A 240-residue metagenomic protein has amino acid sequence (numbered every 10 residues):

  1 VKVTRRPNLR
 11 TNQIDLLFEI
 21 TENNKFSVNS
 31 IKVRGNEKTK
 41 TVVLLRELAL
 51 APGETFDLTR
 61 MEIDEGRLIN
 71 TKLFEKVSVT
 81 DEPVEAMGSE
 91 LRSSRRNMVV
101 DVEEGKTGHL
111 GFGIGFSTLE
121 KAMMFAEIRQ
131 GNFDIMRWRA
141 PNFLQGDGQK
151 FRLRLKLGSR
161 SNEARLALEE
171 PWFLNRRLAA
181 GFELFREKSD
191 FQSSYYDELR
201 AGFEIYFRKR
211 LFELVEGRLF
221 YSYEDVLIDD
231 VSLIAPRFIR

Functional and structural regions predicted by a protein language model:
V1-P7, K25-S30, L233-A235: Interfacial loop/beta elements and low-complexity acidic/Ser/Thr-rich segments of macromolecular assembly/processing
V1-T21: Charged, low-complexity intrinsically disordered tails and linkers
V3-P7, L50-G53, L153-L155: Conserved short loop/turn motifs at secondary-structure junctions
L9-T11, N24, E37, L157-S161: A generic beta-sheet turn/junction motif
D15-L17, T39-K40, M98-V99, A140: Short, flexible segments with low predicted structural confidence
L17-K25, M98-G105: Conserved "repeat-terminator" motif of extracellular CCP/Sushi domains
E19, K25-T71, E75-P83, F116: Structural signature for solvent-exposed beta-strand/loop edge elements and short helix-capping sites, enriched
D57-R240: Gram-negative/organellar outer-membrane beta-barrel architecture
